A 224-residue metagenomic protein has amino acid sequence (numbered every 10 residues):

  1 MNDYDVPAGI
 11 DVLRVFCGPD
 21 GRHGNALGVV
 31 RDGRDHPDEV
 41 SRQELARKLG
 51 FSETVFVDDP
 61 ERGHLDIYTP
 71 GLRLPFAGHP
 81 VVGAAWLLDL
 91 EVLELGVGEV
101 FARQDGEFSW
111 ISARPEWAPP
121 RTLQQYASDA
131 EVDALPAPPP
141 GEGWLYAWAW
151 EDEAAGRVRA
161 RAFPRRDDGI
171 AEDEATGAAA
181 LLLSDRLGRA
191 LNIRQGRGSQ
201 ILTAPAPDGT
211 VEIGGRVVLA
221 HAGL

Functional and structural regions predicted by a protein language model:
M1-L224: Active-site proximal loop and beta-alpha junction motif in alpha/beta enzyme cores
